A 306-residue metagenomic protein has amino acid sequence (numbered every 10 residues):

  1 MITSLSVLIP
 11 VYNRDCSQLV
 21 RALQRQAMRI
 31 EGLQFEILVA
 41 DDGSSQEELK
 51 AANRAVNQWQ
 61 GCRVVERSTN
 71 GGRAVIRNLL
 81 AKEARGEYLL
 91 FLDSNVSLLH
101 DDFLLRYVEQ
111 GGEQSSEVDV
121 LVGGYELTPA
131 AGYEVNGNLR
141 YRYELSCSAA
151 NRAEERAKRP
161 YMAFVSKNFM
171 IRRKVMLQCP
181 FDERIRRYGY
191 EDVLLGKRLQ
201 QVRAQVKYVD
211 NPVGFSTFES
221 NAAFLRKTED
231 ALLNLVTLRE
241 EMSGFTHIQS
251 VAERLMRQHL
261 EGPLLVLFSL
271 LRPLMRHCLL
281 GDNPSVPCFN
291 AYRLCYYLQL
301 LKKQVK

Functional and structural regions predicted by a protein language model:
M1-R25, G32: N-proximal low-complexity "stem/linker" segments adjacent to membrane-targeting elements
L23-E66: Acidic donor-binding segment of Leloir-type glycosyltransferases
R67-A84: Glycine-rich, basic loop-to-helix element that forms the pyrophosphate-binding segment of sugar-nucleotide handling
L89: Short aromatic/hydrophobic "clamp" motif used to bind/position activated sugar donors
D101-G137: Conserved donor NDP-sugar-binding/catalytic core segment of glycosyltransferases
N151-I171: A recurrent flexible, glycine/aromatic-enriched loop bordering the glycosyltransferase active site that acts as
R187-L195: Acidic donor-binding loop at a coil-to-helix junction in glycosyltransferase catalytic cores that engages
D230, H247-K306: Non-catalytic, C-terminal membrane-associated alpha-helical segments of glycosyltransferases
